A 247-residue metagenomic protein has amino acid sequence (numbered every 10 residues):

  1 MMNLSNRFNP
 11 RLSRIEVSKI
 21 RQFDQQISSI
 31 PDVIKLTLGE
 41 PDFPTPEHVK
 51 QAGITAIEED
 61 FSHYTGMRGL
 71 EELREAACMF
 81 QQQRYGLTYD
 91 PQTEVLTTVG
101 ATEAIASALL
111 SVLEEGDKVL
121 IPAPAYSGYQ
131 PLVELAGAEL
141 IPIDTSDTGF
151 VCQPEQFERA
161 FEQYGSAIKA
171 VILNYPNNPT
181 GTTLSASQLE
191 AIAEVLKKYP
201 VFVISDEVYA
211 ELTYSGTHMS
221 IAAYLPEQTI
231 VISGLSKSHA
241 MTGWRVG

Functional and structural regions predicted by a protein language model:
R11-G100, S107: N-terminal small-domain helix-loop-helix segment of the aminotransferase-like
Y89-V95, E115-K118, E227-T229: Short acidic capping loops at alpha-helix termini that bridge into adjacent secondary structure
S111-V133: Conserved PLP-anchoring active-site segment centered on the Schiff-base-forming lysine
D117, A138, K198-V201, P226-E227: A short helix->loop->beta-strand "cap" motif at the edges of active sites that frequently abuts
I121, P142, V203-S205, S233: Hydrophobic residues in well-ordered beta-strands that form the structural core
E134-L140: A short helix-loop-beta submotif of the ANL/AMP-binding
T145-T217: Active-site phosphate-binding strand-loop segment of PLP-dependent enzymes
A223-G247: Active-site PLP attachment segment
